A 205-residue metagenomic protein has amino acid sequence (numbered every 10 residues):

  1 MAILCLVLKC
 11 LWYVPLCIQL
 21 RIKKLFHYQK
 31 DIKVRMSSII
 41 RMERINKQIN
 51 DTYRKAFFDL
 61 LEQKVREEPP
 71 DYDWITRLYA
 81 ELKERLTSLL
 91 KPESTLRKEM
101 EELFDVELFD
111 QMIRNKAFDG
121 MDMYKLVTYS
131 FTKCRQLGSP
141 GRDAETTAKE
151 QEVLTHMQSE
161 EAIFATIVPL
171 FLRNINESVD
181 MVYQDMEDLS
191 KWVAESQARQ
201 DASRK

Functional and structural regions predicted by a protein language model:
M1-S139: Eukaryotic N-terminal, low-complexity and coiled-coil-prone scaffolding/targeting segments of large membrane-traffic
E99-K205: Extended helix-rich, non-globular scaffold segments
